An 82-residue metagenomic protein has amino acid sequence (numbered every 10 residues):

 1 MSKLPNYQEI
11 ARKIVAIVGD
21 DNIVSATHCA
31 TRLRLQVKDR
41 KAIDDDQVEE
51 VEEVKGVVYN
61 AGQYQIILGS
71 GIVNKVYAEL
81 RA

Functional and structural regions predicted by a protein language model:
K3-A82: Membrane-embedded alpha-helical signal segments
